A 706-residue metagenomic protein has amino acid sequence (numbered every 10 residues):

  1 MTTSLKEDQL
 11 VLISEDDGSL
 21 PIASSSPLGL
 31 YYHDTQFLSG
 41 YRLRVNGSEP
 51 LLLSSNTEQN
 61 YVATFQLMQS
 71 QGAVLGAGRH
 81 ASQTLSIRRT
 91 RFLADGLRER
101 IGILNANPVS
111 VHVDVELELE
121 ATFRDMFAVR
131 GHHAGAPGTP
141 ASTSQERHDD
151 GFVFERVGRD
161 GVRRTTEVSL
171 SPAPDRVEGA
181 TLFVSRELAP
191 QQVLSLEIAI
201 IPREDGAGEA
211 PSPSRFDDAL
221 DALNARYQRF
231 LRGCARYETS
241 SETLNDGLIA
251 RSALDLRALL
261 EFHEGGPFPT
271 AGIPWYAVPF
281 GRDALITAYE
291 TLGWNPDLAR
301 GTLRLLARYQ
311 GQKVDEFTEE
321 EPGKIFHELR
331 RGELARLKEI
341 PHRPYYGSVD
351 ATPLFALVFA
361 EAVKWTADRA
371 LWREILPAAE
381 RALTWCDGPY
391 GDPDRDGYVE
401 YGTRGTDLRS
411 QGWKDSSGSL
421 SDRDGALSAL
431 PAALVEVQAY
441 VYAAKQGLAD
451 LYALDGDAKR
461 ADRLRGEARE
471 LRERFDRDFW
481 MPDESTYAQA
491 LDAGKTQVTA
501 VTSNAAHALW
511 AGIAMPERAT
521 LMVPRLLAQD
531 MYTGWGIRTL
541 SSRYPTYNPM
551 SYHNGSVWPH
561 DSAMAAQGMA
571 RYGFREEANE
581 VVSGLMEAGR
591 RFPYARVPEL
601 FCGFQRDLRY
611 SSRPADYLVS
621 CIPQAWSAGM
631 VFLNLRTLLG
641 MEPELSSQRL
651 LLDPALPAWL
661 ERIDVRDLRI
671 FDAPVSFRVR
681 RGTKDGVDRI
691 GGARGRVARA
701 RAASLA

Functional and structural regions predicted by a protein language model:
M1-L85, R91-G96, P108-S110, A121-A128 (+6 more regions): An extended acidic
Q66-S70, I201, E238-P279, R304-Y346 (+8 more regions): Extended glycan-interaction surfaces of carbohydrate-active proteins
G76-T90, T139-S142, S171-R176, P322-T352 (+1 more regions): Aromatic/His-enriched, Gly/Pro-containing loop or helix-boundary segments that lie immediately adjacent to catalytic
G96-R98, N105-V278, R369-L371, E380-G391 (+3 more regions): Acidic/polar, glycine-enriched structural segments that form the non-catalytic walls/loops of the carbohydrate-binding
H112, A189, S195, L451-P482 (+4 more regions): Beta-rich accessory regions
G206-A207, F359-E374, K445-R463, M569-E576: Inter-helical turn/loop segments and adjacent helix faces that build the functional surface of alpha-helical bundle
R282-V314, N504-P516, L521, S562-A578 (+1 more regions): Alpha-helical support elements that line or immediately flank enzyme active sites and cofactor-binding pockets
Y617-L660, D664: Catalytic cores of secreted or luminal carbohydrate-active enzymes
